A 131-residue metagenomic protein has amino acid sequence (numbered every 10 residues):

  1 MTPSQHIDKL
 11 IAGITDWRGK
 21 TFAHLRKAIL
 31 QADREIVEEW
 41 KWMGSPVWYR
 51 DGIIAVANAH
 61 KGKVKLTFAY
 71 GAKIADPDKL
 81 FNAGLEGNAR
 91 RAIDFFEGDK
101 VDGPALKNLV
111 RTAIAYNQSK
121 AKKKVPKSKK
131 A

Functional and structural regions predicted by a protein language model:
M1-A131: Charge-dense, helix-prone N-terminal extensions
